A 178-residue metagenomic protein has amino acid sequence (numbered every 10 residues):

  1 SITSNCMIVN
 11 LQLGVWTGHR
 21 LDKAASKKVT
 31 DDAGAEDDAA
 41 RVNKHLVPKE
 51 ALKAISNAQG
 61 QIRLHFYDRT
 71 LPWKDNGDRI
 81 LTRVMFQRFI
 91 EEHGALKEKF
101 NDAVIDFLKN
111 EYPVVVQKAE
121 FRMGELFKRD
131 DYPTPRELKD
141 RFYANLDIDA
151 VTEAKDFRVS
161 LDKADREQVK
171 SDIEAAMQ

Functional and structural regions predicted by a protein language model:
S1-T134: Leu/Val/Ala/Ile-rich N-terminal alpha-helices, chiefly Sec-type signal peptides and the beginnings
Y132-K163: Acidic, low-complexity proline/glycine-rich segments
D156-Q178: A contiguous, surface-oriented mixed alpha/beta subdomain in the mid-to-C-terminal portion of proteins that forms
